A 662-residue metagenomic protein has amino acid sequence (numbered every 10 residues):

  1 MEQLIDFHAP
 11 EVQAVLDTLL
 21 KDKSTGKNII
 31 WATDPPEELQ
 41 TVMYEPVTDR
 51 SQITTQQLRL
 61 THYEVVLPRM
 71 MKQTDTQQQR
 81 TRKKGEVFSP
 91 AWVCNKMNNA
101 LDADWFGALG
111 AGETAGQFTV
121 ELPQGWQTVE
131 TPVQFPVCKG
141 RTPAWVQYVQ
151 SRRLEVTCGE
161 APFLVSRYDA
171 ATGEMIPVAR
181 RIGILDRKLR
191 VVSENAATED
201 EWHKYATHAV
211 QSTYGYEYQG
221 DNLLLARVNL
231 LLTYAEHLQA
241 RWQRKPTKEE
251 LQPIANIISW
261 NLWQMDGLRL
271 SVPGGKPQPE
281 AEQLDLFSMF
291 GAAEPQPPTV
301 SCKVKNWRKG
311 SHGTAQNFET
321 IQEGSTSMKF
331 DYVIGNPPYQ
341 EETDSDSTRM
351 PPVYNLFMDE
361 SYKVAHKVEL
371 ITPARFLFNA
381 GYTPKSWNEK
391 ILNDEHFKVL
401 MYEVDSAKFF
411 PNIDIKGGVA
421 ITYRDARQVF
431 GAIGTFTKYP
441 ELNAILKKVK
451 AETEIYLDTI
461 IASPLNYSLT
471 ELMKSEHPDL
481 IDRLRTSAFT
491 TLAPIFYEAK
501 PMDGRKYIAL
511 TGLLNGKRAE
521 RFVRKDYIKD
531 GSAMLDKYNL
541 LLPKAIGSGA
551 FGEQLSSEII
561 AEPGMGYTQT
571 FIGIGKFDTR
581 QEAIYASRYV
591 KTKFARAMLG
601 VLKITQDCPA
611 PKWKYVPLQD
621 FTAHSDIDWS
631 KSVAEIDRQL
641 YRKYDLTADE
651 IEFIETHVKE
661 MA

Functional and structural regions predicted by a protein language model:
E2-V399, D405, R427-G431: SAM-dependent methyltransferase catalytic region
K84, W92, E323-G324, M328 (+2 more regions): C-terminal substrate-recognition regions of SAM-dependent nucleic acid methyltransferases
M97, A226, A586, I654-E655: A structural signal for short hydrophobic/aromatic patches embedded in well-ordered alpha helices
T207-V210, M565-Q569: Short glycine-enriched loop/turn motifs at secondary-structure junctions
L232-T233, T592, E660-M661: A short structural micro-motif
Q239-W242, M598-L602, E652: Short conserved catalytic/interaction loops centered on acidic-Pro-aromatic/His motifs
I371-T372, G573-G575: Conserved beta-strand segments of the P-loop GTPase G domain that flank and frequently precede/overlap
D649-A662: Short, amphipathic C-terminal "tail helix"
